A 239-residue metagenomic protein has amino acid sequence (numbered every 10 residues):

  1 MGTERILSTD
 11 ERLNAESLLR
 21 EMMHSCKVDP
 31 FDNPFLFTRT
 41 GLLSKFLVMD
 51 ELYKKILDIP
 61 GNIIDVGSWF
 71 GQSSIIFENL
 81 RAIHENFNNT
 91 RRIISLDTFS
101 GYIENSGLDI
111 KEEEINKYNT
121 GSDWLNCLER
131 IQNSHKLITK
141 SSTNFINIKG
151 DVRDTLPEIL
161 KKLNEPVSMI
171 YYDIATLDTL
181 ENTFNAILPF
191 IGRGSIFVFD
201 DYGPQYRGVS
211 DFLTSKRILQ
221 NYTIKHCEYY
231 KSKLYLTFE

Functional and structural regions predicted by a protein language model:
R5-T40, L57-E239: S-adenosylmethionine/decaboxylated-SAM
L42-M49, S74: Short alpha-helical patches at coil-to-helix transitions and adjacent helical residues in well-structured domains
L47-D58: Conserved alpha-helix/loop element of class I SAM-dependent methyltransferases that forms part of the SAM/SAH-binding
